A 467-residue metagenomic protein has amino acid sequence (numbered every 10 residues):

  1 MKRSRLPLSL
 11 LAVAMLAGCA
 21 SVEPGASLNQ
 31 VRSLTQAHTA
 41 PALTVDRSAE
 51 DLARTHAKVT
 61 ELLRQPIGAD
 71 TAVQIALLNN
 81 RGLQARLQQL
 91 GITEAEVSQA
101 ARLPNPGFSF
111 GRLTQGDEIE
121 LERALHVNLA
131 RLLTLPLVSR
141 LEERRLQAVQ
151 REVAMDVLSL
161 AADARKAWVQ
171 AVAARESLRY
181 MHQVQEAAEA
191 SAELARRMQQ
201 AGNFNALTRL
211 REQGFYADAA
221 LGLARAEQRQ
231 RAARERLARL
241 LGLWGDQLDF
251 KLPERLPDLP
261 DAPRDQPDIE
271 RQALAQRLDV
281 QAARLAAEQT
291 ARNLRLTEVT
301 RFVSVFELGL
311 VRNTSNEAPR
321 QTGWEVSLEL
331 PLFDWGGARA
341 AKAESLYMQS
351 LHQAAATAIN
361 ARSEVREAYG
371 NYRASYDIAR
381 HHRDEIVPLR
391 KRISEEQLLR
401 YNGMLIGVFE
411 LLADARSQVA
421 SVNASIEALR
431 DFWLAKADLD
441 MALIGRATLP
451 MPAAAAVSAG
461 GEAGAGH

Functional and structural regions predicted by a protein language model:
M1-I75, E227-Q272, D440-H467: Terminal intrinsically disordered/low-complexity segments used for targeting and assembly
A20, L135-L137, R151-Q272, A368-N371 (+3 more regions): Periplasmic alpha-helical coiled-coil/stalk elements that build and connect Gram-negative outer-membrane
A20-L43, Q74-R131, R234-L243, E270-A338 (+6 more regions): A small-residue-enriched
L87, R140-E143, A206-G214, V408-R416: Short, charged, amphipathic alpha-helical segments
H126-L133, L137-E143: Short, Lys/Arg-rich amphipathic alpha-helical interaction segments that bind nucleic acids or acidic protein surfaces
E189, D218-G245, Q353, A358 (+2 more regions): Short segments within alpha-helical structural elements
N205, A361, A368, M404-V408: Alpha-helical heptad-repeat coiled-coil segments that mediate oligomerization/polymerization in large
